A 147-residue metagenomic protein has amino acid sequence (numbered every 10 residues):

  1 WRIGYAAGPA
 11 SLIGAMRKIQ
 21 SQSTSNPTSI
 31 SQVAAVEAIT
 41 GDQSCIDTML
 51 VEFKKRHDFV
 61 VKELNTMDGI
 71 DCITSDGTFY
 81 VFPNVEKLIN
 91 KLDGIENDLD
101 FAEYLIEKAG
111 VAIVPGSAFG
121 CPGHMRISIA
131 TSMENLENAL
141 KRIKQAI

Functional and structural regions predicted by a protein language model:
W1-I147: PLP-dependent class I/II
